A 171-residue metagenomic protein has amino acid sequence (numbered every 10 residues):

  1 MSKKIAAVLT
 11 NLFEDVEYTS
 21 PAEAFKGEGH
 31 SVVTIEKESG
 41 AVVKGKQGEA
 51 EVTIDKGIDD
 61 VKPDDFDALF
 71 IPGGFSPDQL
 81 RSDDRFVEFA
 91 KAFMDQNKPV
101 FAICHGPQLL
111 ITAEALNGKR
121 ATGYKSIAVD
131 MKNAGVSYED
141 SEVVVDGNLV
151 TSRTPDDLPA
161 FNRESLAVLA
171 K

Functional and structural regions predicted by a protein language model:
M1-V100, L109-N117, D130-K171: Extended, subdomain-level signal for the structured scaffold at the beginning of enzyme domains
I103-H105: Short, thiol/selenol-centered motifs that function as redox-active sites or metal-ligating centers
A121: Anionic-ligand binding patches
S126-I127: Hydrophobic alpha-helical segments of small multi-pass membrane proteins
